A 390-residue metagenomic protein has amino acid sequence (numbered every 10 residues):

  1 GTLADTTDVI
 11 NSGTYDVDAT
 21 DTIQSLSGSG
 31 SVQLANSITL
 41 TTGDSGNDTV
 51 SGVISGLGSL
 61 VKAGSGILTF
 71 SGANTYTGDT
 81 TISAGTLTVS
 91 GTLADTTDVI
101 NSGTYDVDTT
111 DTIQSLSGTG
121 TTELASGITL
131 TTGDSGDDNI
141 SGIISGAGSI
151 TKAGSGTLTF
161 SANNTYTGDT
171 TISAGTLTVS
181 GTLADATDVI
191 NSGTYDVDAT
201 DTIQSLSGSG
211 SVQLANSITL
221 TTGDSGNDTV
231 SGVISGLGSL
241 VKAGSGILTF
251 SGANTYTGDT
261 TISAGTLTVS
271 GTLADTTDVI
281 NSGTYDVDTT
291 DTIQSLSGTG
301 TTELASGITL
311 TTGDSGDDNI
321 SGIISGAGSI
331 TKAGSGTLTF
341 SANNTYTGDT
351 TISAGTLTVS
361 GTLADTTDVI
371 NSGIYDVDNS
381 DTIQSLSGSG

Functional and structural regions predicted by a protein language model:
G1-G30, D48, S55-G56, T69-G120 (+9 more regions): Surface-exposed loop/turn positions within long extracellular repeat scaffolds, especially the passenger domains
L3, L40, L57, L130 (+4 more regions): Leucine-biased recognition of intrinsically disordered, low-complexity hydrophobic segments
Q24, I38-T42, Q114, I128-T132 (+4 more regions): Extracellular beta-helix/beta-solenoid repeat scaffolds
Q33-L34, L124, Q213-L214, L304: Extracellular, cysteine-rich, disulfide-stabilized repeat modules with beta-strand cores
S45, S225, S315-D317: Detector for long, hydrophilic, low-complexity intrinsically disordered regions
